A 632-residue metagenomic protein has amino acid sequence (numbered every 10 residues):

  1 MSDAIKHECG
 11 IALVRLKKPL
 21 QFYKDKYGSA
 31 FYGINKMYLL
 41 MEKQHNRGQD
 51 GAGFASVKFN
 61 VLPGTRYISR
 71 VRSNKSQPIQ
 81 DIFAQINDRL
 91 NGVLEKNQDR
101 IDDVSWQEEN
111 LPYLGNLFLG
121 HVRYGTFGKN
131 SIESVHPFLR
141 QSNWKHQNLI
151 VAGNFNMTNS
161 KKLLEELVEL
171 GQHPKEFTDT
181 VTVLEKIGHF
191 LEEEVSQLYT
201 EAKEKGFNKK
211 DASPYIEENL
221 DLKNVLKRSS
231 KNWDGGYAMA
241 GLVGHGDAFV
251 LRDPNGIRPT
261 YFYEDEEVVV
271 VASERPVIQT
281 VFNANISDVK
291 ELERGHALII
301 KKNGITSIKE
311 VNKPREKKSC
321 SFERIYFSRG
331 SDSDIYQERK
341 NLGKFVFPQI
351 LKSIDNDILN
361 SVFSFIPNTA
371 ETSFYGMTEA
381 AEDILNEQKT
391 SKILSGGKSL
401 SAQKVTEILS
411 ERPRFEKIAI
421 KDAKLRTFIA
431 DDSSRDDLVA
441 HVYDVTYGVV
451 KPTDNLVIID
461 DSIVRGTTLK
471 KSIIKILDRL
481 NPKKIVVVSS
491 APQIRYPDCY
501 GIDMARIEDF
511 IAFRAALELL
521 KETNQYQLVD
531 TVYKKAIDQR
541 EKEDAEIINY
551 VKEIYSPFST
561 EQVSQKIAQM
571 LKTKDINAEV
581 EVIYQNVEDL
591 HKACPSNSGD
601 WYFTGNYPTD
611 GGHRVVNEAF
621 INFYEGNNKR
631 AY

Functional and structural regions predicted by a protein language model:
M1-R294, I299-V362, I366-P367: Conserved short alpha-helical segments that host acidic/polar catalytic motifs at enzyme active sites
G64-S69, V250-D253, T260-F262, E371-T378 (+3 more regions): A short acidic (Asp/Glu
T200-K223, A381-S399, K404-I418, K424: Amphipathic alpha-helical
S230, H245-D247, R252, E264 (+7 more regions): PRPP-dependent phosphoribosyltransferase catalytic core
N232-G235, E338-L359, T372, M377-A380 (+1 more regions): Phosphate/ATP-binding catalytic cores across multiple sugar-kinase/actin-like superfamilies, primarily ASKHA
G241, R252-D253, S273-R275, K302 (+6 more regions): Active-site proximal loops enriched in glycine and acidic residues that flank catalytic Cys/His/Asp and coordinate
G304-C320, F365-K404: Terminal amphipathic helices with adjacent charged low-complexity linkers/tails
F363, A370-M377, F415, T446 (+1 more regions): Extended, hydrophobic alpha-helical segments in both membrane/secreted and soluble proteins
